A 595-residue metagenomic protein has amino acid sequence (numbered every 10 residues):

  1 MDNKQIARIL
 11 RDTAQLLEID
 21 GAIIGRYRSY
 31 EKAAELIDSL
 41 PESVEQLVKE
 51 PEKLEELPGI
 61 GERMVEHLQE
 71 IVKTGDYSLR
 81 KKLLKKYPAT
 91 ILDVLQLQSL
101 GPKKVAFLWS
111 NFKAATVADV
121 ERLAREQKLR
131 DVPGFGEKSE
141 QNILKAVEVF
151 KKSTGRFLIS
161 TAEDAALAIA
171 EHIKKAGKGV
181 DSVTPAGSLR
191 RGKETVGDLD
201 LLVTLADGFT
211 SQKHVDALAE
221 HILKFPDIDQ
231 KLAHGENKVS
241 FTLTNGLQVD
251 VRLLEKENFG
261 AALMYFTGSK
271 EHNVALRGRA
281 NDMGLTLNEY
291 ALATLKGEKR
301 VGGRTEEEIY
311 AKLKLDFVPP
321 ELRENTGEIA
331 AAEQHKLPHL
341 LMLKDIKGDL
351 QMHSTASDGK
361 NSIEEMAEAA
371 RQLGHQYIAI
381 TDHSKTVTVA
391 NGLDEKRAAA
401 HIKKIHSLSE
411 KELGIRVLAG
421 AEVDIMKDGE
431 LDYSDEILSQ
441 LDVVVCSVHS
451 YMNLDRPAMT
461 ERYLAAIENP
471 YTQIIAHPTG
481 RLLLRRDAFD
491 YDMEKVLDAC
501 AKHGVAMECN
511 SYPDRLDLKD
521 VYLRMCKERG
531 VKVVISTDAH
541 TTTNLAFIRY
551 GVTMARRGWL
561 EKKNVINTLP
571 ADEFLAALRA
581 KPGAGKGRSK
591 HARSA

Functional and structural regions predicted by a protein language model:
M1-A22: Charged, compositionally biased N-terminal leader segments and the immediate start of the first structured element
A14, I23-V239, G246, V251 (+6 more regions): Accessory alpha-helical DNA-binding modules that contact the DNA backbone or grooves
I159, T355-A356: Short acidic-aromatic active-site loops that bind/stabilize oxyanions
V183-P185, G348-M352, E422: Two-metal-ion RNase H-like nuclease active-site motif
L189, V423-I425: Hydrophobic pocket-lining residues within nucleotide cofactor-binding pockets
G192-M283, N288-S354, S362-G374, K385-I415 (+1 more regions): Charged catalytic cores and adjacent phosphate/nucleic-acid-binding surfaces used for phosphate/nucleic-acid chemistry
